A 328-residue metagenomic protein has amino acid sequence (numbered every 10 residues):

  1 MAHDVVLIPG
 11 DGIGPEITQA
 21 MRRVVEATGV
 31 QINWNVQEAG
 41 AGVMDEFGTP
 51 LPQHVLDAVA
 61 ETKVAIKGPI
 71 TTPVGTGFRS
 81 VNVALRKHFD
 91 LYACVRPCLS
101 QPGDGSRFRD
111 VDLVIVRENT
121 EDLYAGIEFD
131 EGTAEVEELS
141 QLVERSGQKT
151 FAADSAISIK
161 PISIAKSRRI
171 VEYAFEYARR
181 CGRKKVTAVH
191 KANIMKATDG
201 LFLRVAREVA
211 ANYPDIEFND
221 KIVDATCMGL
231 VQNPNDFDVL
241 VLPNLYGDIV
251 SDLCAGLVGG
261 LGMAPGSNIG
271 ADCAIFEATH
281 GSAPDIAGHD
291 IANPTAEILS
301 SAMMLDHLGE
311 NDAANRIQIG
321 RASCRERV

Functional and structural regions predicted by a protein language model:
D4-G10, A65-P69, V186-A192, L299-M304: Short glycine-rich or small-residue beta-strand-to-loop segments that form or flank ligand, phosphate, metal/Fe-S
V6-A27, E137-K221, I319: Glycine-rich phosphate/diphosphate-binding loop of Rossmann-like nucleotide-binding domains
D11-G14, K63, V116, A174 (+3 more regions): Buried hydrophobic positions in well-ordered alpha/beta secondary-structure cores of metabolic enzymes
I13-D45, T71: N-terminal glycine-rich anion-binding loop in soluble enzyme alpha/beta folds
E38-M44, T198-L240, N244, D248: Active-site rim loops that border cofactor/substrate pockets in soluble metabolic enzymes
A41-D45, Q53, G229-R316, S323: Glycine-rich phosphate/nucleotide-binding loop
D45-R145, A156-S158, L245: N-terminal glycine-rich phosphate/adenylate-binding segment common to multiple enzyme folds
A322-V328: Conserved small/polar residues in nucleotide/adenosyl-binding loops
